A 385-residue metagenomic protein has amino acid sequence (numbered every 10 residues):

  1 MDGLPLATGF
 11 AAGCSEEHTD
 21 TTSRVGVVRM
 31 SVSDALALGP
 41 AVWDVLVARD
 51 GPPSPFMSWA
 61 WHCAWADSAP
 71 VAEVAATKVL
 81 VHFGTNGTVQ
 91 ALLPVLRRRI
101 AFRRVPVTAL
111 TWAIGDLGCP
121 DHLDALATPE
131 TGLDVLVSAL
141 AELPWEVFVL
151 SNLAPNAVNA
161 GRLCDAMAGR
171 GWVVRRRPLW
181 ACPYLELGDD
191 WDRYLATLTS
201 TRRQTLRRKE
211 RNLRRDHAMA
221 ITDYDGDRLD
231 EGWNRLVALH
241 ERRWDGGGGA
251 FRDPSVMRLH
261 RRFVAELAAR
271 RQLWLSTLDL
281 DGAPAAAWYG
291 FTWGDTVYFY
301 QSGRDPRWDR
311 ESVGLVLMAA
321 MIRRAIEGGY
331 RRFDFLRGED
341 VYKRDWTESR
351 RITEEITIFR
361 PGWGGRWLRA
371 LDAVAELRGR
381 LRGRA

Functional and structural regions predicted by a protein language model:
D2-T19, S23-V25, R29, R97 (+5 more regions): Active-site/acyl-donor-binding loops of N-acyltransferases
G26-W112, N152-C182, E186-R310: A conserved beta-strand-loop-helix scaffold within acyl/acetyltransferase catalytic domains
L117-T131, S302-R310: A short, internal acetyl-CoA/4′-phosphopantetheine-binding micro-motif in the GNAT/acyltransferase core
A127-E130, L150-P155: Structural motif
P129-L140, R310-I322: Conserved acetyl-CoA-binding loop-helix of GNAT-fold acetyltransferases
L140, L267, A325: Hydrophobic pocket-lining residues that define ligand/cofactor binding sites across diverse proteins
W145-L153, A325-R337: Conserved GNAT acetyl-CoA-binding A-motif
G282, G314, M321, A325 (+2 more regions): Hydrophobic, well-ordered secondary-structure elements that form the walls of internal hydrophobic environments
